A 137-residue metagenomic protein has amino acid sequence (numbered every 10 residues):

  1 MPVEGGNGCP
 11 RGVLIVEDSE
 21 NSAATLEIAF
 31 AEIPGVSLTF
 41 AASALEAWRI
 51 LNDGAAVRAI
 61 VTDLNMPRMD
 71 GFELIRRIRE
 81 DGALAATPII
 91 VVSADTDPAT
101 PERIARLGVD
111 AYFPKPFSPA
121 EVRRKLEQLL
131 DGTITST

Functional and structural regions predicted by a protein language model:
E17: Conserved acidic carboxylate
E20-T39, L107: Two-component/phosphorelay signaling modules centered on CheY-like receiver
F40-A59: Acidic, metal-coordinating helix/loop segments flanking the phosphotransfer/catalytic sites of two-component signaling
M66: Receiver (REC) domain active-site loop signature in two-component systems and cognate sites in sensor histidine kinases
F117-L126: C-terminal output helix
